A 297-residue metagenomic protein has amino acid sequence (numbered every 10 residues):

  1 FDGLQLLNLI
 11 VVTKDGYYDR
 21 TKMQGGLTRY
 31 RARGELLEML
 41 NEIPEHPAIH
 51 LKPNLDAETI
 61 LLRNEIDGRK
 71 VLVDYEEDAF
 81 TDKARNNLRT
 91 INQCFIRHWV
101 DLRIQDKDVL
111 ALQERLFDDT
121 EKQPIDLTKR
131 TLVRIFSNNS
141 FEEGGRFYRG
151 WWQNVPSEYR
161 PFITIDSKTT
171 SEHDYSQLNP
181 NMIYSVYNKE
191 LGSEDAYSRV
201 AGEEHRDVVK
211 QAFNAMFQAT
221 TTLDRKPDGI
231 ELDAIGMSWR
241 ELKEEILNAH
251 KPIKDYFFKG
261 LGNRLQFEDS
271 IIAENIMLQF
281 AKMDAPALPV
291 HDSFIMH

Functional and structural regions predicted by a protein language model:
F1, G145, G150-K259: Helical catalytic core of nucleic-acid polymerases
F1-R160, K168: Non-catalytic nucleic-acid-binding interfaces of large nucleic-acid enzymes and RNP effectors
L7-I10, A219, Q279: Amphipathic alpha-helical interaction surfaces
D174-Y175, P286-M296: Catalytic palm active-site di-aspartate
D255-I272: Adenine-nucleotide phosphate-binding core of ATP-dependent small-molecule kinases
I271-H291: Active-site palm subdomain of RNA-directed nucleic acid polymerases
A273, M296-H297: Short active-site-adjacent structural elements
